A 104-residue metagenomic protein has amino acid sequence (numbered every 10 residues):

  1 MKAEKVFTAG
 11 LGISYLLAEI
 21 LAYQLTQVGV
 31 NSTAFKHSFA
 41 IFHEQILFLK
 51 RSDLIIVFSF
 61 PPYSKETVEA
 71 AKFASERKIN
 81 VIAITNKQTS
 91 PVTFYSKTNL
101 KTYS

Functional and structural regions predicted by a protein language model:
K2-S104: Glycine-rich phosphate-binding loops that contact phosphosugars or nucleotide phosphates
